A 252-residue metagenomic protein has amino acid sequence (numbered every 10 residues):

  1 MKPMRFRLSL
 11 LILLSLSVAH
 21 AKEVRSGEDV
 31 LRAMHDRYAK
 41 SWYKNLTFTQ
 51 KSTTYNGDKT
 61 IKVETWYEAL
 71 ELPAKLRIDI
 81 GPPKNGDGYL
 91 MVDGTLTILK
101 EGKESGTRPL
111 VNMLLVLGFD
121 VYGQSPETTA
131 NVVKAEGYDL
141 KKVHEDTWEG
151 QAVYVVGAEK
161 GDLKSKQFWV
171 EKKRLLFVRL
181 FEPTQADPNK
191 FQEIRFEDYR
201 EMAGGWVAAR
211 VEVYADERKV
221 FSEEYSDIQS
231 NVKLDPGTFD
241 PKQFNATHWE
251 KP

Functional and structural regions predicted by a protein language model:
M1-P3, V18: N-terminal amphipathic/basic-hydrophobic helices that include classical n-h-c signal peptides and signal-anchor
M4-L11: Sec-dependent signal peptide recognition, specifically the positively charged N-region followed immediately by
I12-A21: Hydrophobic h-region of N-terminal signal peptides that target proteins for export in Gram-negative bacteria
K22-E104, G137-K141: N-terminal mature ectodomain segment of secretory-pathway/periplasmic proteins
K22-R32, W42, T95-K164, T184-K190 (+2 more regions): Flexible, processing/modification-adjacent segments and terminal tails in exported/periplasmic/extracellular proteins
K62-W66, G88-D93, S105-L115, V170 (+2 more regions): Short amphipathic beta-strand/extended segments with alternating polar/hydrophobic composition
E71-I78, T97-K100, V116-V121, V178 (+2 more regions): Short, surface-exposed linear segments at secondary-structure transitions and domain or protein termini
P82-N85, E145-P241: Gly/Pro-enriched, hydrophobic low-complexity segments that function as extracytoplasmic propeptides/linkers
